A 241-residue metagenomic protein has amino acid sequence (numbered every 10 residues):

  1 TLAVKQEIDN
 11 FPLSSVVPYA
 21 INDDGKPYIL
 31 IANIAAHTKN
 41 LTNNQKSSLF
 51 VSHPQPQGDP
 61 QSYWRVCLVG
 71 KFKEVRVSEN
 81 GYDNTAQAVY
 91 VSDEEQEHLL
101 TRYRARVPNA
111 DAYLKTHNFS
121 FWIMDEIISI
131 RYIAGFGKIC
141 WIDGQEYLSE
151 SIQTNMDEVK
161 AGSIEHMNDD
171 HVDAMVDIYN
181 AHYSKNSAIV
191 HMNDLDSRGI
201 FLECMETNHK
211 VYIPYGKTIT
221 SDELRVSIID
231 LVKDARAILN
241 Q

Functional and structural regions predicted by a protein language model:
T1-A3, A105, H182-N186: Short Pro/Gly-enriched beta-strand edge/turn motifs at strand-loop
T1-T42, F50: An N-terminal domain-cap segment
N10, D23-P27, Y63-R65, S197 (+1 more regions): Coil-to-beta-strand transition motifs
S14-P18, C67-V69, F121: Conserved hydrophobic/aromatic beta-strand scaffold that supports enzyme active sites
I34-A112, T116-F119, E126-I130, H209-K210: Short, structured beta-strand-loop surface elements
A110-Q241: C-terminal edge-of-domain segments
